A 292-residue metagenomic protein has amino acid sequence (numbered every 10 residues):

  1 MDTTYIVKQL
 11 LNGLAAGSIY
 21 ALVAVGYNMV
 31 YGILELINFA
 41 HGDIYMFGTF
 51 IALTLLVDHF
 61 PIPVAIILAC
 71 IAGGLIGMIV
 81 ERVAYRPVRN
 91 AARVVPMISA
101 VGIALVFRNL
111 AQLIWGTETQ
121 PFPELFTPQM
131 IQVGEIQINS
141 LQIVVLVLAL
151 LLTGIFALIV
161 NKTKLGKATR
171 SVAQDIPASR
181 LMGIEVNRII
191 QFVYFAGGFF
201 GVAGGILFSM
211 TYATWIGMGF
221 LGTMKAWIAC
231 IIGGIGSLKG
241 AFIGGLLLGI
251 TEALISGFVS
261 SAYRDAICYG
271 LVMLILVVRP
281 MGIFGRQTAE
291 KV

Functional and structural regions predicted by a protein language model:
M1-L22, I51, I62-P63, A91-P96 (+4 more regions): Membrane-interfacial amphipathic/re-entrant helices at transmembrane-helix boundaries
L11, I33-I79, V83, F258: Membrane-embedded helix boundary and interhelical linker motif in transport proteins
A16, Q137-W215, L238-I243: Helix-loop-helix "hairpin" substructures at the membrane interface of multi-pass membrane proteins
S18, Y27-T49, N90-V95, L165-A168 (+6 more regions): Short, non-helical or kinked segments that cap or interrupt transmembrane helices
Y20-A24, F60-I71, Q191-G201, G205-V272: Transmembrane alpha-helical segments in multi-pass inner-membrane proteins
T49-T54, C70-I76, I103-A111, L148-A157 (+3 more regions): Hydrophobic core segments of alpha-helical transmembrane domains in multi-pass membrane transport and ion-translocation
F60-I103, L110, I243-L248, R279-P280: Alpha-helical transmembrane segments within multi-pass membrane transporters and channels
P87-K162, I189-F192, L254, V259 (+3 more regions): Transmembrane helix-bundle core of multi-pass membrane transporters and related energy-transducing complexes
